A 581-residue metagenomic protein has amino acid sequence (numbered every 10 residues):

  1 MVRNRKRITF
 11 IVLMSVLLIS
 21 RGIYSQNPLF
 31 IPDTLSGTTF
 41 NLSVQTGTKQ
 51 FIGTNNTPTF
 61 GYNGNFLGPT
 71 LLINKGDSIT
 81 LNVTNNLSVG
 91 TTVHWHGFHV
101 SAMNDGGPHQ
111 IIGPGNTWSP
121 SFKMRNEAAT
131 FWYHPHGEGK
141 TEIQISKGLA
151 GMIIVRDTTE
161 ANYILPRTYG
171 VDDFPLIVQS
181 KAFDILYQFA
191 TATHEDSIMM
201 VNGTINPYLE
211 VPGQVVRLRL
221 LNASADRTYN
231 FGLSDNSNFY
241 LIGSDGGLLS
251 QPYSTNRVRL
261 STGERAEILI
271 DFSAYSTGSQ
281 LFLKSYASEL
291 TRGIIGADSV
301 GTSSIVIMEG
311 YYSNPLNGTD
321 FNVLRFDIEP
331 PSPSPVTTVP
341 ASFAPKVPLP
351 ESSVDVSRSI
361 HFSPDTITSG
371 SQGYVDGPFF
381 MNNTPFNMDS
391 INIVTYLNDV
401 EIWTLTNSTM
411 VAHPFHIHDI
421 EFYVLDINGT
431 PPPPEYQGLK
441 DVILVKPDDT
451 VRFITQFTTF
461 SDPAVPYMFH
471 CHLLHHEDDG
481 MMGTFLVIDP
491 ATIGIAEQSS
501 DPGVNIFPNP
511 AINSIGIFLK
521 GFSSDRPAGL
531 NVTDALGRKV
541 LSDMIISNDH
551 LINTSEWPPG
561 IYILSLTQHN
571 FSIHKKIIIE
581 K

Functional and structural regions predicted by a protein language model:
M1, I11, A496-K581: C-terminal outer-membrane/trafficking sorting elements
M1-Q26: Bacterial Sec-dependent N-terminal signal peptides
S25-D271, T291, T302-S369, I443-L444 (+4 more regions): Histidine-centered copper-binding motifs that mark active-site loops of extracellular/periplasmic copper enzymes
G137, S285, L473, L566-Q568: Conserved structural position at the C-terminal beta-strand of extracellular beta-sandwich adhesion modules
S234-G247, S408-G438, L474-H475, V487-P490: Active/binding-pocket-proximal capping segment
G293-A297, G483-F485, I573-I579: Edge beta-strands of extracellular beta-sandwich domains
R358-V424, D441-P466, H470: C-terminal substrate/ligand-recognition segments
